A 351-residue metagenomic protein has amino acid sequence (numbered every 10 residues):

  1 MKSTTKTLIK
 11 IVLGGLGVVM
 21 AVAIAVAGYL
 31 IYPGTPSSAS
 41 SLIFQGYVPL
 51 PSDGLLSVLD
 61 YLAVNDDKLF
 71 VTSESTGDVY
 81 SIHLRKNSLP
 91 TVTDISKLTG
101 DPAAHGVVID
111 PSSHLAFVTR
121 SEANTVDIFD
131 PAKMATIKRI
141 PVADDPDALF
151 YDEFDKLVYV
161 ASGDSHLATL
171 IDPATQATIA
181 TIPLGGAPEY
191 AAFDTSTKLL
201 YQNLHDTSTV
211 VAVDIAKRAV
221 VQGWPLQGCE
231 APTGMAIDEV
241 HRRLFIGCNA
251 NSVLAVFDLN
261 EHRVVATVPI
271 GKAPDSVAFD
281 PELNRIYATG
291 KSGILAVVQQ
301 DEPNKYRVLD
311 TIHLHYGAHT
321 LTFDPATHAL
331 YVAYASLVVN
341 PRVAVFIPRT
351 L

Functional and structural regions predicted by a protein language model:
K2-V19: N-terminal Sec-pathway targeting helices
L8, A23-L351: Predominantly soluble domains enriched in secretory-pathway, periplasmic, or organellar proteins
